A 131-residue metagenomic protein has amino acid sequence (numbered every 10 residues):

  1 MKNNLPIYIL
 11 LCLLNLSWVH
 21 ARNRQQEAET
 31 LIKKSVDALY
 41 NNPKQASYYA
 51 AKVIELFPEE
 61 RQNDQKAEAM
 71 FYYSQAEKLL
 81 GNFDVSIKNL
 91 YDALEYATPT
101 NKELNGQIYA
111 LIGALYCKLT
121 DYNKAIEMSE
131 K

Functional and structural regions predicted by a protein language model:
M1-P6: Positively charged n-region of N-terminal signal peptides that target proteins for export
Y8-L10, E127: Residues marking helix boundaries in flexible regions
L11-V19: Hydrophobic h-region of N-terminal signal peptides that target proteins for export in Gram-negative bacteria
W18-K131: A "functional boundary" signal
